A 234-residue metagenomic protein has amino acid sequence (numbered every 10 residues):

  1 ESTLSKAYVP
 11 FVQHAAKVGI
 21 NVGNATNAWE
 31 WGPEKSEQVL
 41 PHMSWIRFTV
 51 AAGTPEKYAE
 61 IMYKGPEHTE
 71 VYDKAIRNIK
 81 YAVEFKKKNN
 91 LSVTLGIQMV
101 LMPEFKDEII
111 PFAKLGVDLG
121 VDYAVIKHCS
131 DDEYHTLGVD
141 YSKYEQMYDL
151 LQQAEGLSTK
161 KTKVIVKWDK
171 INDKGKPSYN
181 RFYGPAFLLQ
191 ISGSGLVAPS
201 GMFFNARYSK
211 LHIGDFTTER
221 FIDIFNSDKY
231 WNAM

Functional and structural regions predicted by a protein language model:
E1-A25, W29-H42: Conserved Radical SAM active-site core
K6, G32-P33, K57, P199-G201 (+1 more regions): Activation segment
K6, W29, M43, E56 (+2 more regions): Short, low-complexity intrinsically disordered segments
V18-N21, E37-E219: Radical SAM enzyme [4Fe-4S]-AdoMet core and its adjacent flexible, acidic and glycine-rich loops/tails across
E30-G32, I46, D169, N232: Short linear interaction motif-like sites in intrinsically disordered regions of transcription factors
I222-M234: Cysteine/selenocysteine-centered motifs that mediate thiol-based redox chemistry or coordinate metal-sulfur cofactors
